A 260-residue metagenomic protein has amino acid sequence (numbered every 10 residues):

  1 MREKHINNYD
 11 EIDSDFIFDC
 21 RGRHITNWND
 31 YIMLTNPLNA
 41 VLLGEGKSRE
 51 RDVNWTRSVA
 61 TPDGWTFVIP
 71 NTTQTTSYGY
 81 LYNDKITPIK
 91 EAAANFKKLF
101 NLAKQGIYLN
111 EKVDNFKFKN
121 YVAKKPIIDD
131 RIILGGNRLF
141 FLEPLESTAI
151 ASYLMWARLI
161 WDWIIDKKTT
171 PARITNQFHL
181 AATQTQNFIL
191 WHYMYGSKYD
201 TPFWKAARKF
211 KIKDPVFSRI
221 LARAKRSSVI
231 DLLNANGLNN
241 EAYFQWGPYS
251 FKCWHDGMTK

Functional and structural regions predicted by a protein language model:
M1-K104: Predominantly flavin-linked oxidoreductase catalytic cores and closely associated redox partners
R2, R21-R23, R49-R51, R57 (+7 more regions): Arginine residue identity/basic-tract feature
I12-S14, I127-D130, S197-Y199: A short, glycine/Asx- and small/polar-enriched loop/turn that sits immediately N-terminal to a beta-strand
W65, N120-Y121, I128, F203-R208: Tryptophan-centered motif/residue detector
Q74, L81-M194: FAD/FMN-dependent oxidoreductases across multiple families
D162, D166-K260: Long, low-complexity C-terminal extensions of enzymes
